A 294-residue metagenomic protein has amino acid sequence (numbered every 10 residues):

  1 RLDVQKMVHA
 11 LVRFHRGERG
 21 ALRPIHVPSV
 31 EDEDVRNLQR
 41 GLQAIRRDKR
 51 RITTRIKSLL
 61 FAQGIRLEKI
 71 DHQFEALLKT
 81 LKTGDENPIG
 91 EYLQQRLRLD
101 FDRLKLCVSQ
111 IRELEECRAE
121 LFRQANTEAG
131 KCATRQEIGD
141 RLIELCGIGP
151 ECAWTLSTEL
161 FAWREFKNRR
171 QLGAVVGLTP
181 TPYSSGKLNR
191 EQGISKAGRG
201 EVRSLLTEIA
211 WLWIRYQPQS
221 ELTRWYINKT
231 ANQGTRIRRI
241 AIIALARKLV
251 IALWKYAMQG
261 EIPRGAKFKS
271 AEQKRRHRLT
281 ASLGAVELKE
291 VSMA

Functional and structural regions predicted by a protein language model:
R1-P24, A76-K82, L188-A197: Short alpha-helix plus adjacent loop in nuclease-associated cores
Q5, E33-R141, S270-Q273: Glycine-rich, often acidic, oxyanion-interacting loops/wings at catalytic, nucleic-acid, or phospho-protein interfaces
H9-R16, R47-R50, K57, F61 (+5 more regions): Non-catalytic alpha-helical coupling and interface elements of nucleotide-dependent molecular machines and regulators
H15-R19, I52-T53, I111-E115, A162-E165 (+2 more regions): Short helix-capping/linker segments at secondary-structure and domain boundaries
E137-G234, R238: Phosphate-backbone recognition surface of nucleic-acid-processing proteins
K187, Y226-A294: Low-complexity, acidic/Ser/Thr- and charged residue-rich accessory regions of DNA metabolism proteins
